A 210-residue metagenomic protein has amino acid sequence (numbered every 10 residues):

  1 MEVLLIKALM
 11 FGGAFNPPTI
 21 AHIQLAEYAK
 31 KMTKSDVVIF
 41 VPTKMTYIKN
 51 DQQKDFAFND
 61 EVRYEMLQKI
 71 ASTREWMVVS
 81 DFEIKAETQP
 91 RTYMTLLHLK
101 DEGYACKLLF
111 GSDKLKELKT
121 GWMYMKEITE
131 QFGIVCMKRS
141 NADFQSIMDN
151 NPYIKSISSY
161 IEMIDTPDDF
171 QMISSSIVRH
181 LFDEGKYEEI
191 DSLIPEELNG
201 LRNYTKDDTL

Functional and structural regions predicted by a protein language model:
M1-L210: Nucleotidyltransferase catalytic core that binds NTPs
